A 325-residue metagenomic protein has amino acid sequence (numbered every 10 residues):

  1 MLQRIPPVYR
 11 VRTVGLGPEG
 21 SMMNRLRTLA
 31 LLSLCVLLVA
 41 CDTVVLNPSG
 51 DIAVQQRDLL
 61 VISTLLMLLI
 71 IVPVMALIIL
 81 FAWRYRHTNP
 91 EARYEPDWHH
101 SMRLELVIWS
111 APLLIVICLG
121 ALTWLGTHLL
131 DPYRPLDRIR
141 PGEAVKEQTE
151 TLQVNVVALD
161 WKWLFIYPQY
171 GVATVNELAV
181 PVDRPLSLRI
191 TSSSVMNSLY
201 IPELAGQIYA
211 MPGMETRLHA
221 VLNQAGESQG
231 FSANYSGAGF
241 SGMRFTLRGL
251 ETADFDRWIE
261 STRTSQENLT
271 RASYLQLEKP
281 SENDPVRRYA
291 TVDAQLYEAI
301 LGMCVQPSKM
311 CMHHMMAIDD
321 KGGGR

Functional and structural regions predicted by a protein language model:
I5-P6, V11-A30: Bacterial N-terminal signal peptides that target proteins for export
R27-L31, I62, L104-I108: Alpha-helical transmembrane segments of integral membrane proteins
A30, L66-V72, I108-I115: Hydrophobic H-region at the start of alpha-helical membrane spans
L37-A40: C-terminal motif of bacterial Sec signal peptides marking the signal peptidase cleavage site
D42-L59, Y85-R325: Non-transmembrane, membrane-proximal soluble domains of secreted or membrane proteins
I52-T88: Membrane-embedded alpha-helical segments of integral membrane proteins
